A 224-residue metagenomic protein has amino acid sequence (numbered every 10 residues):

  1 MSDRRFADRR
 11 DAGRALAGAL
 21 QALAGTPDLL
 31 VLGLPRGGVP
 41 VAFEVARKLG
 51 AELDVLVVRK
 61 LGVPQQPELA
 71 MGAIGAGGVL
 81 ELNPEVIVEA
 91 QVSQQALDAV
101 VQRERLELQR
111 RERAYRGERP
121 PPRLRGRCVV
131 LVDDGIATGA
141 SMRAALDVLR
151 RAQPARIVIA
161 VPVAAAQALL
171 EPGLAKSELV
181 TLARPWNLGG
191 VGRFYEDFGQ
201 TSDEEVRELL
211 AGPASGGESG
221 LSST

Functional and structural regions predicted by a protein language model:
M1-T224: PRPP-associated nucleotide enzymes
